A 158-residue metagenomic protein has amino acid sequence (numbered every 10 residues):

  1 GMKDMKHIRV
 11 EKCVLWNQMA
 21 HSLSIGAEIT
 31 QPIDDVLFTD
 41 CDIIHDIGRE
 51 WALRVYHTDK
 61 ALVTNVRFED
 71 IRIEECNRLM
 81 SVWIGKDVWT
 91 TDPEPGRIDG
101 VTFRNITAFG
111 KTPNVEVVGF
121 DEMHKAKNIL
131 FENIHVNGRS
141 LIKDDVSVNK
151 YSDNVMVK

Functional and structural regions predicted by a protein language model:
G1-K158: Extracellular/periplasmic carbohydrate-active domains that bind, remodel, or depolymerize complex polysaccharides
